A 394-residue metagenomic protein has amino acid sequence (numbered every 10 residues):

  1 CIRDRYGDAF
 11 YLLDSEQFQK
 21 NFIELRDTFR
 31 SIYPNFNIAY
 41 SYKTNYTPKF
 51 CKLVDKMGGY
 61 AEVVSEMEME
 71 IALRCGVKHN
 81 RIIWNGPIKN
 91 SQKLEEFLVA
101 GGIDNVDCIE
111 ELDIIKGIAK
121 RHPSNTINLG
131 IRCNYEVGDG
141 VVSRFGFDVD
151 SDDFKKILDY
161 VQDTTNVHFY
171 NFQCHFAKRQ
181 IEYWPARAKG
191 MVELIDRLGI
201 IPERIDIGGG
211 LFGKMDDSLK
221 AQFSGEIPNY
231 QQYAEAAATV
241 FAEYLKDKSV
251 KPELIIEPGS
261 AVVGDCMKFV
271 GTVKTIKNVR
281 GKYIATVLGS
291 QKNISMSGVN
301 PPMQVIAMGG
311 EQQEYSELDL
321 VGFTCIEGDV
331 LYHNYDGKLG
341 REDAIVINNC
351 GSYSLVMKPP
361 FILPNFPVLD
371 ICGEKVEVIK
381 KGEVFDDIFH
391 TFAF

Functional and structural regions predicted by a protein language model:
R3-I127, K155, D159-H168, D196-I201 (+1 more regions): A charged N-terminal "starter" segment
F18, K43, S65, F97 (+7 more regions): Conserved, mostly hydrophobic/aromatic
T44-Y46, M67-E68, I88-N90, C108-E110 (+6 more regions): Active-site-proximal loop/turn and secondary-structure-junction residues that shape catalytic pockets, frequently
C51, R74, L94-L98, I115-I118 (+6 more regions): Short acidic, glycine/serine/threonine-rich loops at helix termini
A61-E62, L129, I205, L254: Residue-level marker for buried hydrophobic side chains located in beta-strands that build the well-ordered beta-sheet
N85, Q173-H175, Q304: Histidine-centered active-site/metal-ligand motif
Y135-T272: Active-site loop/helix belt of alpha/beta enzymes
A236-A238, A242-L245, S249-F394: Charged (often Lys/Glu-rich) extended helix/loop segments that serve as interaction or gating elements
